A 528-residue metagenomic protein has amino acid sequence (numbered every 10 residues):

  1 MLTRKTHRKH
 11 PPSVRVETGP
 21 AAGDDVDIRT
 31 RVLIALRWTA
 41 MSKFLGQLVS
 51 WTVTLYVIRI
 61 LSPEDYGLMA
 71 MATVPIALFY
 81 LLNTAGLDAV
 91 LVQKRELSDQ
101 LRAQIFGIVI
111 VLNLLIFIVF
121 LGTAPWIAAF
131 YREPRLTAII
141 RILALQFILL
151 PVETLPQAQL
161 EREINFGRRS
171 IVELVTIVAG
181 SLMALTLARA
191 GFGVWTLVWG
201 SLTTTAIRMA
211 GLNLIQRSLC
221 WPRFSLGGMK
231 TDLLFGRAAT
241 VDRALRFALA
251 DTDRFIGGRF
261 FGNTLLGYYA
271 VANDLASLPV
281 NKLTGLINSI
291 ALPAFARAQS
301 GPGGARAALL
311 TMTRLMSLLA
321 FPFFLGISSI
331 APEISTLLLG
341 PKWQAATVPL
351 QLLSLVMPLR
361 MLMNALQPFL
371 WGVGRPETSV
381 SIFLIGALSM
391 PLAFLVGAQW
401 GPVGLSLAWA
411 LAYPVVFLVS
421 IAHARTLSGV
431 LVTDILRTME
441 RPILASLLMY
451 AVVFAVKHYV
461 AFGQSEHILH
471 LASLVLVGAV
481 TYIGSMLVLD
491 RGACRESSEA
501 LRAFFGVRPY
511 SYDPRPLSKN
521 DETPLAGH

Functional and structural regions predicted by a protein language model:
M1-D25, A422-T426, V430-V432, A451-H528: Membrane-proximal transmembrane or re-entrant/amphipathic helices at the cytosolic face
L2-G19, D27-L87, I108-A124, R141-Q146 (+3 more regions): Signature of the first transmembrane helix
L2-T18, F44-L48, G107-R132, T137-A138 (+5 more regions): Alpha-helical transmembrane segments of multi-pass membrane transport and lipid-handling proteins
H10-I28, V32, G167, A210-F255 (+4 more regions): Interhelical loop/hinge segments that connect adjacent transmembrane helices in multipass membrane
R29, V90-D99, L149-V172, A190 (+4 more regions): Membrane-interface junctions at transmembrane-helix termini in multi-pass inner-membrane proteins
A35-S50, T176, L197-G200, T204 (+9 more regions): Transmembrane helical elements of multi-pass membrane transporters/channels
Y56-T73, A129, T137, I164-G167 (+7 more regions): Membrane-interface helix-loop junctions in multi-pass transport and translocation proteins
Q93-V109, Y268-L384: Specific pore-lining/lateral-gate transmembrane helices of multi-pass inner-membrane transport and insertion machines
